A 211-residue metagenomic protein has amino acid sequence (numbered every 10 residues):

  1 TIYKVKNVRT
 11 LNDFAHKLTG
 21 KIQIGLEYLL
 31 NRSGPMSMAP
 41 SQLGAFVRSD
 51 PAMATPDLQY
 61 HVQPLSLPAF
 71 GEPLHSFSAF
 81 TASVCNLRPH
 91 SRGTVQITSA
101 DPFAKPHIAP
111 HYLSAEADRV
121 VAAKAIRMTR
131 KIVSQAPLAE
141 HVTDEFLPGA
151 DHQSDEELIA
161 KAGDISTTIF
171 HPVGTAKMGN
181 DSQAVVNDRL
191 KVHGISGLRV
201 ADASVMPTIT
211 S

Functional and structural regions predicted by a protein language model:
T1: Predominantly flavin-linked oxidoreductase catalytic cores and closely associated redox partners
K4: Metal-dependent nuclease catalytic cores in nucleic-acid-processing enzymes, especially RNase H-like/related
F14-S211: FAD-dependent oxidoreductase catalytic-site/capping-region signature
